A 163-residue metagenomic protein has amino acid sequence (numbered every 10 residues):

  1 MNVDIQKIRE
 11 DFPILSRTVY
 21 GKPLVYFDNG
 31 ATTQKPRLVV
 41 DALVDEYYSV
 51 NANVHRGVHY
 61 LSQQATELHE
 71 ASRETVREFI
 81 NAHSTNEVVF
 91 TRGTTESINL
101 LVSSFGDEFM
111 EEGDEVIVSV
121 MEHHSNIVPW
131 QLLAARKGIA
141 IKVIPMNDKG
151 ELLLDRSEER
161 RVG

Functional and structural regions predicted by a protein language model:
M1-R161: Pyridoxal 5′-phosphate
